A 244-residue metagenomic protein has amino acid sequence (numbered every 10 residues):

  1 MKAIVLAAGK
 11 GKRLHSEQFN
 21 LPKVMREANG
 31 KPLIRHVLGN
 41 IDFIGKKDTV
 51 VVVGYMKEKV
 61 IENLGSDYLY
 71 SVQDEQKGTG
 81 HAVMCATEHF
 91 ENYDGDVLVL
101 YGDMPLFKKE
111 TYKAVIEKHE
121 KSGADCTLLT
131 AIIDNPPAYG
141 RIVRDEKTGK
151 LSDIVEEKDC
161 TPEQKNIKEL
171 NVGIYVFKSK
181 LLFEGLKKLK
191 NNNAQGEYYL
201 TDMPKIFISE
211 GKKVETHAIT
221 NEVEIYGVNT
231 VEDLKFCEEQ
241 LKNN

Functional and structural regions predicted by a protein language model:
M1, K168-N244: Conserved alpha/beta core of the MobA/IspD/sugar-nucleotide pyrophosphorylase nucleotidyltransferase superfamily
K2-V5, R13, K31-G102, L106-Y112 (+2 more regions): Conserved N-terminal catalytic core of the sugar/cofactor nucleotidyltransferase
G9, D103, I132: Active-site glycine-centered loops adjacent to acidic/histidine catalytic or metal-binding residues that shape
R13, E17, N63, I154 (+3 more regions): Residues that scaffold the ATP/ADP-binding catalytic core of kinase and kinase-like folds
N20-R35: Short catalytic helix/loop segments, enriched in acidic residues and glycine and frequently bearing histidine
V24, D48, L69, K150-D153 (+1 more regions): Conserved beta-strand segments of alpha/beta enzyme cores
F107-A194, H217: Conserved core of the sugar-phosphate nucleotidyltransferase
